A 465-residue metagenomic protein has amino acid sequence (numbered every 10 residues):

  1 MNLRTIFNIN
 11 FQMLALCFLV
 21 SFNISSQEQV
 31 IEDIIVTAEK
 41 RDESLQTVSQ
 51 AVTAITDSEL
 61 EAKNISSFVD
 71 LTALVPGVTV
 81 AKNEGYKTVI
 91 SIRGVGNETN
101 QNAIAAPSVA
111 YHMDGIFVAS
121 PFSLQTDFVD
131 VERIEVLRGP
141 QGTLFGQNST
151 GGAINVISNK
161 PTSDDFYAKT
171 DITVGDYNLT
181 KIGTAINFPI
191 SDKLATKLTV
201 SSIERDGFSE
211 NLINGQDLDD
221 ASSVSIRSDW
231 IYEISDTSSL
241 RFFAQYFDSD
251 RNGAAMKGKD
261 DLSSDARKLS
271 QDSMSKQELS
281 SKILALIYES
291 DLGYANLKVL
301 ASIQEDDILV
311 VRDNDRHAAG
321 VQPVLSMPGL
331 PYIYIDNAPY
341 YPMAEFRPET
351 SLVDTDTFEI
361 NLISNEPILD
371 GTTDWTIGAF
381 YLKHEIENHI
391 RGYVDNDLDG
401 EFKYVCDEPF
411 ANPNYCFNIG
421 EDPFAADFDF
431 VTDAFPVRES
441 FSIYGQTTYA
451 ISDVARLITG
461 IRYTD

Functional and structural regions predicted by a protein language model:
M1-E28: Cleavable N-terminal targeting peptides that direct proteins into the secretory/outer-membrane pathway or into
V30-S163: Acidic, small-polar-rich N-terminal luminal/periplasmic segments of exported/outer-membrane proteins
I90, I134, I172, T184 (+6 more regions): Membrane-embedded beta-strands of outer-membrane beta-barrel proteins, especially the hydrophobic/small aromatic
A106-S108, S120, V129-R138, T143-N211 (+6 more regions): Outer-membrane beta-barrel translocator/receptor signature
Y167-I172, E210-Q216, L269-M274, M343-E349 (+2 more regions): Extracellular loop and loop/strand-boundary signature of outer-membrane beta-barrel proteins
T170-V174, T184, L198-E204, F242-D248 (+3 more regions): Transmembrane beta-barrel strands of outer-membrane/channel proteins
G215, D219-T376, L382-E385: Outer-membrane beta-barrel domain signature, strongest for Gram-negative TonB-dependent receptors and also present
S281-D307, A344-D465: Face-selective signature of the C-terminal outer-membrane beta-barrel domain
